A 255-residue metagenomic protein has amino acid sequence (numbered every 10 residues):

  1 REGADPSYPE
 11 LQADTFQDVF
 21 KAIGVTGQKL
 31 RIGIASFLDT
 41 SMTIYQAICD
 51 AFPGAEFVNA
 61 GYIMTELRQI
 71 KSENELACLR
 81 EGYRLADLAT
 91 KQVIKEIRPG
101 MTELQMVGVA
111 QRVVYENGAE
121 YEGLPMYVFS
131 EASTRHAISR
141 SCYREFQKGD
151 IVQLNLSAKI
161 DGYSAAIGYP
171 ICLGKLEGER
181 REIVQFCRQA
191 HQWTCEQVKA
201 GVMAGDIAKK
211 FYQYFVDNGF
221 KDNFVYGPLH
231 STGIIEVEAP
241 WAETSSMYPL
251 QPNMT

Functional and structural regions predicted by a protein language model:
R1-T255: Active-site neighborhoods and metal-handling regions in enzymes and metal-associated proteins
